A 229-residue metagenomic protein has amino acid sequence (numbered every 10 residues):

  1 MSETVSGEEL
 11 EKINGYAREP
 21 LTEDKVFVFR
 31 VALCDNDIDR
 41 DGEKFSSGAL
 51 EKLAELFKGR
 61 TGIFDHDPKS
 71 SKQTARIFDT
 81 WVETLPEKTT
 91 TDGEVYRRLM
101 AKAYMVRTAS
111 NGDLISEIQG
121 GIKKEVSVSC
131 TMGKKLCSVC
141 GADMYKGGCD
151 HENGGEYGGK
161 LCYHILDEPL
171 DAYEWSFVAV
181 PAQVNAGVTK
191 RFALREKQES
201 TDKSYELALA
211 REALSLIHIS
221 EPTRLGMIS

Functional and structural regions predicted by a protein language model:
M1-S200: Signature of dsDNA virion morphogenesis modules
E9, P20, A193, E206-A208 (+2 more regions): Acidic/proline-rich low-complexity IDRs
E199-L214, S220: Charged/polar low-complexity intrinsically disordered segments, enriched in acidic residues
I217-S229: Single conserved hydrophobic/aromatic residue that forms the stacking wall/gate of nucleotide- or nucleobase-binding
